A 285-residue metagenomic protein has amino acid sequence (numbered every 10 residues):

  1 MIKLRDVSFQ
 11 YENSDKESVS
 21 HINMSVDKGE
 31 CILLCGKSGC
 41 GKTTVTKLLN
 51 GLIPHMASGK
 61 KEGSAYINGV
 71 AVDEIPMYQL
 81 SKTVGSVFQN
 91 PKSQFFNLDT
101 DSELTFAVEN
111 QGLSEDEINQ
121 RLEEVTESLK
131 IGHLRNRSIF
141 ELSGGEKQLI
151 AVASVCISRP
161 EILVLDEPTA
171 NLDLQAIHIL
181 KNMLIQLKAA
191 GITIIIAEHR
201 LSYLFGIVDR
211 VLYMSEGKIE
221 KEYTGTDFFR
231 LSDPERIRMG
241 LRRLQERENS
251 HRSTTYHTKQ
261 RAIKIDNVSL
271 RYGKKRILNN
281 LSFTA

Functional and structural regions predicted by a protein language model:
S58-V70: Conserved ABC transporter NBD signature motif
D116-L134: Conserved ABC ATPase "signature" region
S138-L142, E146: Conserved ABC ATPase signature
V155-C156: ABC ATPase C-loop
L163-D166: Catalytic Walker B motif of ABC-type/P-loop ATPase nucleotide-binding domains
L174-A176: Helix N-cap at the start of a conserved alpha-helix in ABC-type nucleotide-binding domains
E198-H199: H-loop/switch region of ABC-family ATPase nucleotide-binding domains
K218-G240: Conserved beta-strand-loop-alpha-helix hinge in the C-terminal portion of ABC ATPase nucleotide-binding domains
